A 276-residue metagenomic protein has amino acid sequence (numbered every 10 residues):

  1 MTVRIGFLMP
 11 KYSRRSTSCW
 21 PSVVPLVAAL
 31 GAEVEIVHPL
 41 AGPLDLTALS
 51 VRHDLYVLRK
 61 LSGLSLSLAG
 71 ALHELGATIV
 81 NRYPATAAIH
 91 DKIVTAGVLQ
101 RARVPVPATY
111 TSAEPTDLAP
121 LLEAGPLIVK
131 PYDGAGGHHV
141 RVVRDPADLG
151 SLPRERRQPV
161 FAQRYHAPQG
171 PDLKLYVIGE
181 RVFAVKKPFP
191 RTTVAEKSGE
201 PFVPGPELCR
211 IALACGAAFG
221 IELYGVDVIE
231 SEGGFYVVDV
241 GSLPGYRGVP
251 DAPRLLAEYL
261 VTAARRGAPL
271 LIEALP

Functional and structural regions predicted by a protein language model:
M1-P84: ATP-binding N-terminal substructure of ATP-dependent carboxylate-amine bond-forming enzymes
A32, I36-P39, L72-H139: A conserved helix-loop-beta module that forms one wall/lid of the active-site cleft in ATP-utilizing catalytic domains
P39-G42, K60-L64, S112-T116, H166-P168 (+1 more regions): Short beta->alpha connector loops
H53-V57, L175-V177, G234-Y246: A short beta-strand motif that forms the metal-chelation/ATP-contact edge of phosphoryl-transfer active sites
L61-G63, D133-G134, L243: Short glycine-rich anion-binding loops that position phosphate/pyrophosphate groups of nucleotides and phosphorylated
L127, F161, F183-A184, Y224 (+1 more regions): Protein kinase-like catalytic core scaffold
V140-F219: Phosphate-binding site of ATP-dependent enzymes
T192-V237, G241, V249-L275: A long amphipathic alpha-helix within ATP-dependent nucleotide-binding catalytic cores
